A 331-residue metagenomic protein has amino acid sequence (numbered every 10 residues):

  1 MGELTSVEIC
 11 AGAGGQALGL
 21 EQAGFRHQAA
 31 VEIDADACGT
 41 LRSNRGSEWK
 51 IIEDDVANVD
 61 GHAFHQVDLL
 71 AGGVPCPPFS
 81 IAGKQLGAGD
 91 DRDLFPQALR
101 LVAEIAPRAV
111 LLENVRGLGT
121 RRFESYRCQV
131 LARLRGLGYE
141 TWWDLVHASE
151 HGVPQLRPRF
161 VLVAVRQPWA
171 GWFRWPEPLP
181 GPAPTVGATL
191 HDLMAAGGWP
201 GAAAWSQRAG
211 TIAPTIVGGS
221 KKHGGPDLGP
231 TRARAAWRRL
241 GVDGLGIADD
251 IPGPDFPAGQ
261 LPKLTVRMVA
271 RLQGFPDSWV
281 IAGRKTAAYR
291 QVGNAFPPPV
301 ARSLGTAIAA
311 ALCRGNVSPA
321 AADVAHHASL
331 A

Functional and structural regions predicted by a protein language model:
I9-A13: Class I SAM-dependent methyltransferase "Motif I" SAM/SAH-binding loop
G19-R26, N44: A short, Lys/Arg-enriched amphipathic alpha-helix followed by its capping loop at the start of a domain
V31-D34, E113-N114: Conserved acidic E/D residue at the C-terminus of a beta-strand in Rossmann-like folds
A35-G39: Short alpha-helix immediately C-terminal to the canonical SAM-binding loop
E48-D55: Conserved SAM-binding strand-loop segment of SAM-dependent methyltransferases
V59-L69, P77-R239, S318: Class I S-adenosyl-L-methionine
A195-A331: C-terminal target-recognition/interaction regions appended to catalytic cores
